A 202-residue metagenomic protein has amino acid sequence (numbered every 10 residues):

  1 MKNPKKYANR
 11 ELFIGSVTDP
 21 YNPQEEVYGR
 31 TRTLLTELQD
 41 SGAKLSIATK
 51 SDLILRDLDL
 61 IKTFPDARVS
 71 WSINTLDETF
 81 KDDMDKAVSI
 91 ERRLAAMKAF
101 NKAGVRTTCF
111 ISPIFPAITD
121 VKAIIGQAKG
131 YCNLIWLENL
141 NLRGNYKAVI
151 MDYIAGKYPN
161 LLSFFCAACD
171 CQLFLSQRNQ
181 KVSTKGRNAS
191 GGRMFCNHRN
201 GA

Functional and structural regions predicted by a protein language model:
M1-R178, S190: Conserved AdoMet/S-adenosylmethionine-binding subsite of the radical SAM
Q172-R178, V182, R187, R193-F195 (+1 more regions): Cationic, amphipathic, low-complexity alpha-helical segments enriched in hydrophobics plus arginine/proline
